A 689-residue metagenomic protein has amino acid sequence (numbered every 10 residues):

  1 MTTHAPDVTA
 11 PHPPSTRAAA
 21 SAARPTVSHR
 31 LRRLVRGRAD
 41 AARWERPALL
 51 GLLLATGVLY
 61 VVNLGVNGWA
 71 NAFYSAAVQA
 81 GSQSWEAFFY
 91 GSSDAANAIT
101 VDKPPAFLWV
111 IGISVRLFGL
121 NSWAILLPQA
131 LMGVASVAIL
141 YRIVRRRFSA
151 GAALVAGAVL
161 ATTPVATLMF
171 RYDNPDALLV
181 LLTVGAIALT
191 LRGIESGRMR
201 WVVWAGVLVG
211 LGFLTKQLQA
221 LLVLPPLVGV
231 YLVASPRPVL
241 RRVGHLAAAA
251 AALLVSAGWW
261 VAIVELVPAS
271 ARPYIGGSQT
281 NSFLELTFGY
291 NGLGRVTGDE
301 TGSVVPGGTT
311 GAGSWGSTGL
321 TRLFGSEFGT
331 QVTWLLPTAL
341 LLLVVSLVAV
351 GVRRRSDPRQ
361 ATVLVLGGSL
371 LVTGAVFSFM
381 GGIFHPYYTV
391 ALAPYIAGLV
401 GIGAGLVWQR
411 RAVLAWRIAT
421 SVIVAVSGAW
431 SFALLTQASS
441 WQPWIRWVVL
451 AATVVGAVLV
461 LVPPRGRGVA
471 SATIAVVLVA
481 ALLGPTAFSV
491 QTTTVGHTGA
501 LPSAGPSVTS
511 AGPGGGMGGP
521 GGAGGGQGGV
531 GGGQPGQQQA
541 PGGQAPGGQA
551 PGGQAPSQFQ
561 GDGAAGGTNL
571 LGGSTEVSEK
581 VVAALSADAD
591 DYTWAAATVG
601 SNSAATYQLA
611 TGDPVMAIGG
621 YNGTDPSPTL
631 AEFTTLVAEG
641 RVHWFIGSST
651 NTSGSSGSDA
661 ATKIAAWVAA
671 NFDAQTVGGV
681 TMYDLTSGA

Functional and structural regions predicted by a protein language model:
M1-E300, G307-I418, V426, Q491 (+2 more regions): Membrane-integral, polyisoprenol-dependent glycosyltransferases of the GT-C/oligosaccharyltransferase superfamily
A262, S489, A605-Y607: Phosphate- and divalent-cation-binding pockets in alpha/beta enzyme and binding domains that engage nucleotide-derived
A271, Q279, S627-V637: Alpha-helical scaffolding within the catalytic cores of extracellular/periplasmic polymer-degrading hydrolases
G329, A349, M380, I396 (+9 more regions): Hydrophobic alpha-helix feature that most strongly marks membrane-spanning transmembrane helices and their immediate
R411-A511: Transmembrane helical bundles and short interhelical boundary loops of multi-pass, membrane-embedded
L478-D590: Membrane-interface segments at or immediately adjacent to transmembrane helices that form the boundary between
G496, G561, T568, G572 (+4 more regions): Aromatic/acidic, Gly/Pro-rich catalytic loop(s) in extracytoplasmic/lumenal soluble domains of multi-pass membrane
